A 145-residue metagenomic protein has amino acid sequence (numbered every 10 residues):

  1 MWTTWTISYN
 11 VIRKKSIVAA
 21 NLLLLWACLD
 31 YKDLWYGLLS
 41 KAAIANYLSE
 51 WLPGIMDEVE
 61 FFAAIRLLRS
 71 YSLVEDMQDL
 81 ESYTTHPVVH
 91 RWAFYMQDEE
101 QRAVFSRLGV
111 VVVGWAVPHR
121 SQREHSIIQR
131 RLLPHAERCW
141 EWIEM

Functional and structural regions predicted by a protein language model:
W2: Aromatic, loop-rich ligand-recognition surfaces of beta-strand-rich domains
T6-D98, A103-W115: C-terminal boundary/linker of central alpha/beta nucleotide-binding cores
Q101, R120-E124, E141-M145: Flexible helix-coil transition and linker loops at the boundaries of alpha-helical arrays
S106-Q122, L133-W140: Short acidic-capped amphipathic helix/loop micro-motif used as an active-site/signal-coupling element
